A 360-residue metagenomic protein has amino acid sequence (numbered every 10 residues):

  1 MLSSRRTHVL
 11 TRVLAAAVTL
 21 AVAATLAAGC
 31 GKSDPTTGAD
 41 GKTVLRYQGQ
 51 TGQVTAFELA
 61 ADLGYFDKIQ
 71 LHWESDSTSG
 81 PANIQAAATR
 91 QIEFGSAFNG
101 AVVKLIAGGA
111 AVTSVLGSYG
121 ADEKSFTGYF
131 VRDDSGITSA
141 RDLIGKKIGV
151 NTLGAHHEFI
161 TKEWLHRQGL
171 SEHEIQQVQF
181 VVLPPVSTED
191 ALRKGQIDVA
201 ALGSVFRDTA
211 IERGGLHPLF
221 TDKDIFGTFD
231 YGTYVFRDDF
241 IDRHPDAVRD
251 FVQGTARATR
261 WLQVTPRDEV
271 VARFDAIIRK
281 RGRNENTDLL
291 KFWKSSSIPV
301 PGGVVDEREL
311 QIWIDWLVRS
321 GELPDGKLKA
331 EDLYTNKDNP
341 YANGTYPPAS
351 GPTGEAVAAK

Functional and structural regions predicted by a protein language model:
M1-V44, P347-K360: Short, low-complexity disordered leader/linker segments with a strong preference for bacterial N-terminal type II
T36-V182, D198-A201, T228: Short, glycine-/small- and polar/acidic-enriched structural segments that line small-molecule recognition paths
A60-L63, A86, R90, K104 (+12 more regions): Structured segments of extracytoplasmic/periplasmic soluble domains in secreted or envelope-associated proteins
K68, A121-D122, D224-F226, S296-E307: Short, solvent-exposed loop/beta-turn-alpha elements that line the ligand-binding surface or hinge of extracytoplasmic
S77-P81, S96, N151-H156, V186 (+4 more regions): Soluble non-cytosolic domains of exported or imported proteins
G100, S135, V181, V186-R279: Pocket-lining segment of extracytoplasmic ligand-binding domains
D242-D325: Secondary-structure end/capping motifs
I314-K360: Conserved C-terminal helix/tail region of periplasmic/extracytoplasmic solute-binding proteins
